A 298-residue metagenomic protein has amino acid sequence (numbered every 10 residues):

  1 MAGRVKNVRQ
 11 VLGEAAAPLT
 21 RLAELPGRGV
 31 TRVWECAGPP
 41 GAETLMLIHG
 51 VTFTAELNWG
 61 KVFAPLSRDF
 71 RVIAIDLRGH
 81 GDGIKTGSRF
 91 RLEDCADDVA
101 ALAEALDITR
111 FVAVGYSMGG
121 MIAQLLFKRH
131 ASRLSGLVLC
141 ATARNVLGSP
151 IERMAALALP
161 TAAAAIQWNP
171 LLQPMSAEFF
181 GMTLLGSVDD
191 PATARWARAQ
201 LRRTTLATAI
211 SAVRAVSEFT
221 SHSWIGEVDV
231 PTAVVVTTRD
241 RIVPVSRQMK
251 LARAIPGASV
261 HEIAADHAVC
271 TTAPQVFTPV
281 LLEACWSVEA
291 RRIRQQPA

Functional and structural regions predicted by a protein language model:
G29-D82: Conserved HGGG/HGGXW glycine-rich cap/lid loop of the alpha/beta-hydrolase fold
G60, A64-S67, I73-V114: Active-site loop/oxyanion-hole signature of alpha/beta-hydrolase fold enzymes
K128, S135-Q167: Flexible "cap/lid" loop of the alpha/beta hydrolase fold
G148-R153, N169-G226: Conserved alpha/beta-hydrolase catalytic His-Asp/Glu region
S221, V230, P244-A252: Short alpha-helix in the alpha/beta-hydrolase fold that links the catalytic acid
V228, V234-V236, D240: Short beta-strand/loop motif that positions the catalytic acidic residue of the alpha/beta-hydrolase fold
T238-V243, A268: Acidic catalytic loop of the alpha/beta-hydrolase fold
A258-A298: Catalytic active-site module of serine/aspartate enzymes centered on a nucleophile-bearing elbow/loop
